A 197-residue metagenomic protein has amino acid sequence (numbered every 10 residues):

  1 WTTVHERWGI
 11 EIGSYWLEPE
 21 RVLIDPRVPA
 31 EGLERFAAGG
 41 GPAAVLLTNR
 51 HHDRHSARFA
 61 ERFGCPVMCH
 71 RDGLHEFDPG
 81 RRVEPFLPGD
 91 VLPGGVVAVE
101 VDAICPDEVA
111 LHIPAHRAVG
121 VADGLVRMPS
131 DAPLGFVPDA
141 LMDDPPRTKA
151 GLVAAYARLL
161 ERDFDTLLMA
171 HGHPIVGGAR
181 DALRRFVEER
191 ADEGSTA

Functional and structural regions predicted by a protein language model:
W1-E20: Zn-dependent metallo-beta-lactamase
H5-R7, R21-L23, P29, A103-E193: Metallo-beta-lactamase
G13-Y15, P88, V109: Residue-level detector of beta-strand structural context in well-folded domains
S14, L33-E34, Y156-A157: Short hydrophobic/charged patches on amphipathic alpha-helices used for structural packing and interfaces
V28, L33-L92, R185: Active-site HxH/HxHxD metal-binding segment of metal-dependent hydrolases
G95-V97: Conserved N-terminal boundary motif of the eukaryotic protein kinase catalytic domain
S195-A197: C-terminal regulatory/interaction regions
